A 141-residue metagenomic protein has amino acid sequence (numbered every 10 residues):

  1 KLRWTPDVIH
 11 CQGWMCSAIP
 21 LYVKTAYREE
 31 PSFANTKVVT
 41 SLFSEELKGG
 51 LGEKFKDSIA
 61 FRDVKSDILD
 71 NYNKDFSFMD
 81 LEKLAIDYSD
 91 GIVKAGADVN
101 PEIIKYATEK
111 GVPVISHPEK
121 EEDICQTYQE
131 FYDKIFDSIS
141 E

Functional and structural regions predicted by a protein language model:
K1-E141: Catalytic cores of nucleotide-sugar-dependent glycosyltransferases that transfer UDP/GDP/TDP-activated
